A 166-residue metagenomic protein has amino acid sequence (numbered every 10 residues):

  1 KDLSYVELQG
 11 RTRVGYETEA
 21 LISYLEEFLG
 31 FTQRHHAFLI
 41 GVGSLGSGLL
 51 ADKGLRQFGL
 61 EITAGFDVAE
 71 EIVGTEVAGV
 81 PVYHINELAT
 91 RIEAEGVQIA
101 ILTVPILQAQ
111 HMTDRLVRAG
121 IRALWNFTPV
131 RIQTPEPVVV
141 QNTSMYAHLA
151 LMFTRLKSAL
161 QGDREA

Functional and structural regions predicted by a protein language model:
K1-A37: HTH-adjacent hinge/linker in prokaryotic transcriptional regulators
H36, I62, Q98-A100: Short active-site oxyanion
V42: Glycine-rich Rossmann-fold phosphate-binding loop(s) that bind the pyrophosphate of adenine dinucleotide cofactors
L45: Hydrophobic/small residue at the entry helix of a nucleotide-binding pocket
K53-Q57, L116-A119: Short, solvent-exposed amphipathic alpha-helical segments in soluble enzyme and RNA/protein-processing domains
R56-A78: NAD(P)-binding Rossmann-fold cofactor-contacting core
E76-E165: Phosphate-bearing ligand-interacting subdomains that bind or position ATP/ADP/UDP/GDP/NAD(P) or nucleotide-linked
